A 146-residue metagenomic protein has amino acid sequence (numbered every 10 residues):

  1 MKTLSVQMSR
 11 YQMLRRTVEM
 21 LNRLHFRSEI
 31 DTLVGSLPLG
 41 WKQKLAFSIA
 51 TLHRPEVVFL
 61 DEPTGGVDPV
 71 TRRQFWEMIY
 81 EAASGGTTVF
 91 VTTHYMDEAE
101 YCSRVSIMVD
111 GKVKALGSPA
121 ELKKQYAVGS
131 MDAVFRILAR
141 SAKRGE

Functional and structural regions predicted by a protein language model:
M1-V91, M96-V109, K114-A115: ABC transporter nucleotide-binding domains
K112-R136: Conserved beta-strand-loop-alpha-helix hinge in the C-terminal portion of ABC ATPase nucleotide-binding domains
R144-E146: ABC-family P-loop ATPase nucleotide-binding domain
